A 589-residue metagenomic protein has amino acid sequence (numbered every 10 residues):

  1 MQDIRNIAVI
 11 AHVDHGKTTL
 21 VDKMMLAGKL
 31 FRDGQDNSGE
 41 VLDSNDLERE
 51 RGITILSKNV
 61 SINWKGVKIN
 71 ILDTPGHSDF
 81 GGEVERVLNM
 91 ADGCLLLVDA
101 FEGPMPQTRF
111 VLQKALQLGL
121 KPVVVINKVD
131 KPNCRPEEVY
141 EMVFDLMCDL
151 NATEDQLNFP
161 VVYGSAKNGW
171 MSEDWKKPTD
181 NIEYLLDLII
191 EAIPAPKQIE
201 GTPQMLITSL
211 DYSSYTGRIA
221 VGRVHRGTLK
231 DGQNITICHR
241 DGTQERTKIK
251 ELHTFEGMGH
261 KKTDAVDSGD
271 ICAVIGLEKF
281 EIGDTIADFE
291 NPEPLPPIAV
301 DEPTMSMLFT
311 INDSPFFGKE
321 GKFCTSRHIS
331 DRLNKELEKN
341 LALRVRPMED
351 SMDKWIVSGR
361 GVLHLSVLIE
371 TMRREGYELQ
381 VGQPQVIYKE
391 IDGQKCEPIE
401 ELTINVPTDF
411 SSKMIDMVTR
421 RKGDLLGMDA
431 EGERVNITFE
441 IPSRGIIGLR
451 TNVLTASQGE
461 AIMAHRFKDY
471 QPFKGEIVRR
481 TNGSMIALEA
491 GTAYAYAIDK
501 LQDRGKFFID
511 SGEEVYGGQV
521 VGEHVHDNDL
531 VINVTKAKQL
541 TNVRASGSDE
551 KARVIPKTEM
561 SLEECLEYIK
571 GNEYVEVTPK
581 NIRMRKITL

Functional and structural regions predicted by a protein language model:
M1-P104, M142, L210-S213: P-loop NTPase switch module centered on the Walker A-proximal segment
D36-L42, L150-V162, P196-L206, G242-F255 (+7 more regions): Interdomain boundary/hinge elements
K121, K131-A192: Canonical P-loop GTPase G-domain recognition
S165, E349-H364: Short glycine/threonine-rich beta-strand-turn micro-motifs
Q204-M307, F317-K319, N482, G491-T541 (+2 more regions): Conserved nucleotide-binding/hydrolysis modules and their immediate coupling elements across P-loop/ASCE NTPase motors
T228, E278-K279, G359-L365, P407-S411 (+1 more regions): Helix N-cap motif at beta-to-alpha junctions
S314-L337, I555: A short, contiguous, amphipathic alpha-helix enriched in charged residues
V386-K389, G393-E460, H465-S484, L488-I498 (+2 more regions): C-terminal interaction appendages of subunits in large macromolecular complexes
